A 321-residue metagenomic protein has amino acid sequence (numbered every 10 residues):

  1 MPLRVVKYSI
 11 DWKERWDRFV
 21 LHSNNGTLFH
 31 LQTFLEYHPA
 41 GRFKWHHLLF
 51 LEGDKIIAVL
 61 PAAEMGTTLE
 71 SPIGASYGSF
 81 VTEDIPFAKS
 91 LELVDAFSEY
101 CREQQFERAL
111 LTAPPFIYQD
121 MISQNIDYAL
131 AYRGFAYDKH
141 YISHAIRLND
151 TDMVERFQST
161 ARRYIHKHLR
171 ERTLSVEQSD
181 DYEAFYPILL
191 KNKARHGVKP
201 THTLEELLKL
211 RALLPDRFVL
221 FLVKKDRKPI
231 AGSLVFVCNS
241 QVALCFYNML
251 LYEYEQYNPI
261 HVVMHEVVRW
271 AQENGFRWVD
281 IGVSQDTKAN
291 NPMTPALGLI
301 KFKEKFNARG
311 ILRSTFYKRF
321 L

Functional and structural regions predicted by a protein language model:
L3-G53, L60-T68, P114-Y254: A conserved beta-strand-loop-helix scaffold within acyl/acetyltransferase catalytic domains
F19, Y100-Q104, W270: Short alpha-helical functional segments enriched in proximate histidine and acidic residues
F43-W45, Q104-F106, E273-F276: Short, high-confidence coil segments that cap the C-terminus of an alpha-helix and link into the following beta-strand
V59-A62, A75, V81, P86-E99 (+2 more regions): Aromatic (often tryptophan-rich) hydrophobic motifs at membrane interfaces
T67-S79: Conserved acyl-donor/pantetheine-binding loop and adjacent beta-alpha core of acyl/acetyltransferases and related
S90-L91, E99-Q104, R133-Y137, K167-H168: Short, charge-rich binding segments
F106-P114: Divalent metal-dependent hydrolysis catalytic cores, especially in the metallo-beta-lactamase
